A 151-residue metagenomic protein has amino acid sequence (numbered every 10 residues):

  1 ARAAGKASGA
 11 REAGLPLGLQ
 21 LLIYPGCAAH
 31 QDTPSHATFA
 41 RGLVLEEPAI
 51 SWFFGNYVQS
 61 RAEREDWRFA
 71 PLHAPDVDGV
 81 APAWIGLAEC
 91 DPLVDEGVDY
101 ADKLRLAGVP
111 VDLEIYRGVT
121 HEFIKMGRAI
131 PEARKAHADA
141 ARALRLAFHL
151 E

Functional and structural regions predicted by a protein language model:
A1-E151: Alpha/beta-hydrolase superfamily serine-hydrolase fold, recognizing
